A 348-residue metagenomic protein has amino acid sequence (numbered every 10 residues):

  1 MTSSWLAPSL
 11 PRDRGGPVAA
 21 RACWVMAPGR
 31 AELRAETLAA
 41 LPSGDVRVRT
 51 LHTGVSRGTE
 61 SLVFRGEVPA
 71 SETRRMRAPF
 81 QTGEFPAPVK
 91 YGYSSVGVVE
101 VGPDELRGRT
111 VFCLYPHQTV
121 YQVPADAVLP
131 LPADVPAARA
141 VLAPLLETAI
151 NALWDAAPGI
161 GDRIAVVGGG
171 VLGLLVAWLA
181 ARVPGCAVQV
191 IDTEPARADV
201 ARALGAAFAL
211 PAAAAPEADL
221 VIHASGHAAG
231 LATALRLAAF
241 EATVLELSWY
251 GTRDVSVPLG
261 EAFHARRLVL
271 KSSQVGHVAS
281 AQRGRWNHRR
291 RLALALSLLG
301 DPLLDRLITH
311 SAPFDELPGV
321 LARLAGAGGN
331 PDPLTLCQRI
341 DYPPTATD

Functional and structural regions predicted by a protein language model:
T2-V18, A293-H310, P318-D348: C-terminal capping/lid region of NAD(P)-dependent oxidoreductase domains
A39-V55, V63-Y115: Glycine-rich beta-strand-centered segment in the early N-terminal region that forms part of a ligand/cofactor-binding
F112-A125: A structural motif shared across PLP-dependent enzymes of the aminotransferase-like
D126-A137, A214: Glycine/charged-rich beta-loop-alpha catalytic/anionic-binding loops adjacent to active sites
R139-P211: Mid-domain Rossmann-like dinucleotide-binding core that forms the NAD(H)/NADP(H) cofactor-binding site
D199, L204-K271: Glycine-rich cofactor phosphate-binding loops and adjacent beta1-alpha1 units of small-molecule cofactor enzyme domains
V257-T309, G319: C-terminal substrate-binding/catalytic core of Rossmann-like NAD(P)-dependent dehydrogenases/reductases
